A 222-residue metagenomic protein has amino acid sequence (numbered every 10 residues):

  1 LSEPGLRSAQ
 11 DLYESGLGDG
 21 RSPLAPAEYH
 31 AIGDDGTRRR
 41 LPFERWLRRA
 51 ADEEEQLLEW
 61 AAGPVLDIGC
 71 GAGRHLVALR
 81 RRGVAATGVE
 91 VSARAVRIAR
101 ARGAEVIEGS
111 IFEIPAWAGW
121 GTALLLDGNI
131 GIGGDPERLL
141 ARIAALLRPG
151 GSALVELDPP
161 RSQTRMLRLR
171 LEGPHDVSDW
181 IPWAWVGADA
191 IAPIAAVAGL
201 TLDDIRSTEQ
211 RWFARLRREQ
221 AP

Functional and structural regions predicted by a protein language model:
L1-W60: S-adenosyl-L-methionine
S92: Conserved SAM/SAH-binding beta-strand->alpha-helix loop
G103-E113: Conserved SAM-binding strand-loop segment of SAM-dependent methyltransferases
F112-T122: A short acidic, Gly/Pro-enriched loop at the edge of an enzyme's catalytic core that lines a small-molecule cofactor
W120-P136: A short SAM/SAH-binding and catalytic strip from SAM-dependent methyltransferases
E137-P149: A short glycine-rich, Lys/Arg-flanked "PGG" loop and its adjoining helix->strand segment in the class I
G150-D158: Conserved beta-strand signature within the Rossmann-like core of class I S-adenosyl-L-methionine
I181-G199: Short alpha-helix
